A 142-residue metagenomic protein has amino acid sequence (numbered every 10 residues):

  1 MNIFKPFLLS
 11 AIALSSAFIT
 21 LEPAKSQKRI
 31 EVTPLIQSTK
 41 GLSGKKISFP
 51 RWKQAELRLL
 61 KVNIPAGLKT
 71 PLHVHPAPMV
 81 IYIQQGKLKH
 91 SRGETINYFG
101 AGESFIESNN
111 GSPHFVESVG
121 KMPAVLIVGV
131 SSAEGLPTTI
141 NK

Functional and structural regions predicted by a protein language model:
N2-F4, A11-I12, S16-E56, I106 (+1 more regions): A short, N-terminal "cap"/entry segment at the start of jelly-roll beta-barrel domains of the cupin/DSBH fold
W52-A55, G67-M79: A short beta-loop-beta micro-motif enriched in histidine and acidic residues
Q54-L59, E94, G111, K121: Extracytoplasmic
P65-G67, G102: Tight coil/turn sites that cap or link beta-strands
L72, H90, E107, P113-G120: Short beta-strand His + acidic residue motifs that chelate non-heme Fe in jelly-roll/DSBH and cupin folds
A77-E94: Glycine- and acidic-residue-biased ligand/ion/polar-headgroup-sensing regions
G93-G111: Short acidic-glycine-tyrosine-enriched beta hairpin
G111-G135: Ligand-binding loop in jelly-roll beta-barrel domains
